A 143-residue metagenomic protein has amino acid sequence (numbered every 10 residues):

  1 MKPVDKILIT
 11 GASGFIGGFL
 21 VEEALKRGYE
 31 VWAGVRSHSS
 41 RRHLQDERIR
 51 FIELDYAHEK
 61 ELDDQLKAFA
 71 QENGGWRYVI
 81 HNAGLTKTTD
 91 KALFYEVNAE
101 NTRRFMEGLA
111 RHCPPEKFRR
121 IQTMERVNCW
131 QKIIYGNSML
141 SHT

Functional and structural regions predicted by a protein language model:
D5-R27: N-terminal Rossmann NAD(P)H-binding glycine-rich loop of SDR-like oxidoreductase domains
K6, G75-Y78, R120: Structural motif
E30-W32: Short beta-strand element of Class I
G34-S39, Y56: N-terminal Rossmann-fold cofactor-binding loop
S39-E47: Short loop/helix-cap segments at secondary-structure boundaries that form the rim of catalytic
H43, L54-R104, G108: NAD(P)H-binding glycine-rich loop region in Rossmannoid oxidoreductase-like domains and their noncatalytic homologs
D46-D55, M139-H142: Active-site regions of enzymes building and remodeling cell-envelope glycoconjugates
H81, T86, K91, E100-T143: Conserved Rossmann-fold NAD(P)-dependent oxidoreductase catalytic core, especially the SDR/UDP-sugar
